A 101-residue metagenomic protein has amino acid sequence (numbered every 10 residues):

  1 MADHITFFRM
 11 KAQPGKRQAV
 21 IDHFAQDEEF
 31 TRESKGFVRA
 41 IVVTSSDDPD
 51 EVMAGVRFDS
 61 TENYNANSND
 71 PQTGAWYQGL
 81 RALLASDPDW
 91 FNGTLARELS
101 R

Functional and structural regions predicted by a protein language model:
M1-I5, V38-D50, W76-R101: Glycine-rich beta-strand-turn "strand-cap" elements at beta-sheet edges
D3-M10, A40-D70: Short, well-ordered beta-strand segments in beta-rich or mixed alpha/beta enzyme and ligand-binding folds
K11-D22: Short, surface-exposed ligand-recognition loops at beta-strand->loop->(often short) alpha-helix junctions that present
K16-Q18, E62-Y64, E98-R101: Residue-level signal for secondary-structure boundary sites
Q26-R39, R57-F91: An amphipathic, aromatic/His-enriched active-site/gating alpha helix that lines ligand/cofactor pockets
